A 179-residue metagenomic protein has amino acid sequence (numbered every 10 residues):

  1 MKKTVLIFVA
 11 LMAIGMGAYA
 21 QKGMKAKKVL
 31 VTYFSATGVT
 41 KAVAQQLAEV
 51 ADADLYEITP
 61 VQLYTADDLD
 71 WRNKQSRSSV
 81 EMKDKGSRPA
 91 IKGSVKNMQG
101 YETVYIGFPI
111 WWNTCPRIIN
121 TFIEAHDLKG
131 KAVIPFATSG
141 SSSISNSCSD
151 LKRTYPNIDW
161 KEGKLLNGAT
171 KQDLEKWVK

Functional and structural regions predicted by a protein language model:
M1-G23: Bacterial Sec-dependent N-terminal signal peptides
A20-E102, N113-C115, E124, Q172-K179: N-terminal beta1-alpha1-beta2 submodule of the flavodoxin-like/Rossmannoid cofactor-binding fold
Y33, F108, F136-A137: Short beta-strand->loop
Q46-D54, G107, T121-H126, S139 (+2 more regions): Structured segments of extracytoplasmic/periplasmic soluble domains in secreted or envelope-associated proteins
T59-V61, P135-G140, E162-G168: A short, structured active-site edge motif that brings together acidic residues
N146-Y155: Short, aromatic/basic amphipathic alpha-helical patches
D159-K179: Glycine-rich phosphate/pyrophosphate-binding loop and the adjoining helix
